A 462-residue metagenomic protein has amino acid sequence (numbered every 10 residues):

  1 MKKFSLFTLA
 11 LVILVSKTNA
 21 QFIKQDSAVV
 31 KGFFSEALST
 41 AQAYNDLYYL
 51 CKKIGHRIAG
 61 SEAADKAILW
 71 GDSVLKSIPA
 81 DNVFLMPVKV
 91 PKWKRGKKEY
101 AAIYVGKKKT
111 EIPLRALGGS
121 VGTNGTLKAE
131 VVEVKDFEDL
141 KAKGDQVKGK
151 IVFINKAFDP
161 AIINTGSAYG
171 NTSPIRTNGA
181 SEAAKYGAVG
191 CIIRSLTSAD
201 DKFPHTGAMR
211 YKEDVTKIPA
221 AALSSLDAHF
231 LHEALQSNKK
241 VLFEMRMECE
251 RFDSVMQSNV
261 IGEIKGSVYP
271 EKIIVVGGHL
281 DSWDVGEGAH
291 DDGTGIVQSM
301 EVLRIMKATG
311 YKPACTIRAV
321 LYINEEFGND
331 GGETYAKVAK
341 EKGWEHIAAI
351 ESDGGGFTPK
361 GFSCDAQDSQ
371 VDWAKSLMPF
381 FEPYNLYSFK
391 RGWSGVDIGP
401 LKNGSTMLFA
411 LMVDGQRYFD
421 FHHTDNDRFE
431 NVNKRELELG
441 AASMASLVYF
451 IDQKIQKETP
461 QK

Functional and structural regions predicted by a protein language model:
M1-K24: Bacterial Sec-dependent N-terminal signal peptides
F22, V29, Y48, K52-I163: Noncatalytic luminal/extracellular "stalk/propeptide" segments of secretory-pathway proteins
Q25-S61, F203-A208, D281, A348-F357 (+2 more regions): N-terminal capping segment at the start of a domain
A28-V29, Y104-P113, L117-D145, M209-A289 (+1 more regions): Soluble metallo-hydrolase cores and metallopeptidase-like ectodomains found primarily in the secretory/periplasmic
V30-L38, K52-E62, E99, A129-V134 (+7 more regions): Second-shell loop/turn segments in exported
P113-K212, K217-P219, N385: Extracellular/luminal Protease-associated
N178, A199, M256-N259, S282-W373 (+1 more regions): Acidic/histidine-rich catalytic neighborhood of metal-dependent amide-processing enzymes
A184, R194-S195, E213, D253-V255 (+1 more regions): Active-site-adjacent substrate-binding region of metalloamidase/peptidase-like peptide-processing proteins
